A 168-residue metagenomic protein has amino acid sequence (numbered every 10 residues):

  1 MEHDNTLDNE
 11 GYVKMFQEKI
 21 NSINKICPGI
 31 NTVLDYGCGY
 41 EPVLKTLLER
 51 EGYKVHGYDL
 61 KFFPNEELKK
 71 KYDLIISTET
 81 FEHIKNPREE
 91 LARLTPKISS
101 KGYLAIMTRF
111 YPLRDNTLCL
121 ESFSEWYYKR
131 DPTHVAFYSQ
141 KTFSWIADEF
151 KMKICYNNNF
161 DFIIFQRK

Functional and structural regions predicted by a protein language model:
M1-L74, L91-A92, D131, K141 (+2 more regions): Conserved N-terminal segment of class I S-adenosyl-L-methionine
L48, T80-H83, L113: Divalent metal-coordination and catalytic microenvironments
Y53, S99-G102: A short helix->loop->beta-strand "cap" motif at the edges of active sites that frequently abuts
L74-P87: A short SAM/SAH-binding and catalytic strip from SAM-dependent methyltransferases
I84-K97, T108: A short, conserved alpha-helix within the catalytic core of class I
K101-F110: Conserved beta-strand signature within the Rossmann-like core of class I S-adenosyl-L-methionine
R109-A136, K141-T142, I146: Short, glycine-/aromatic-enriched active-site segment of Class I SAM-dependent methyltransferases
K151-C155: Short secondary-structure junctions
